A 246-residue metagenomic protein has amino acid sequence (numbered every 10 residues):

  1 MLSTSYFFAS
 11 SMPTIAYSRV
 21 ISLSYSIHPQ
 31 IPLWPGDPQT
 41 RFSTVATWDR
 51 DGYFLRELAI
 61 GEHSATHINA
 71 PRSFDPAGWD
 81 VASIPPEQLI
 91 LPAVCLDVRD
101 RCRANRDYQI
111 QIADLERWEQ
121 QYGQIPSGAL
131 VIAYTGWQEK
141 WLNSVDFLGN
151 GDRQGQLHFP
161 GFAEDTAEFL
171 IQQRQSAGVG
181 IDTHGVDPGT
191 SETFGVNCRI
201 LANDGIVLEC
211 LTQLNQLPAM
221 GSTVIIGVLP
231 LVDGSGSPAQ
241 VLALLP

Functional and structural regions predicted by a protein language model:
L2-P246: Active-/binding-site microenvironments in catalytic and ligand-binding cores
